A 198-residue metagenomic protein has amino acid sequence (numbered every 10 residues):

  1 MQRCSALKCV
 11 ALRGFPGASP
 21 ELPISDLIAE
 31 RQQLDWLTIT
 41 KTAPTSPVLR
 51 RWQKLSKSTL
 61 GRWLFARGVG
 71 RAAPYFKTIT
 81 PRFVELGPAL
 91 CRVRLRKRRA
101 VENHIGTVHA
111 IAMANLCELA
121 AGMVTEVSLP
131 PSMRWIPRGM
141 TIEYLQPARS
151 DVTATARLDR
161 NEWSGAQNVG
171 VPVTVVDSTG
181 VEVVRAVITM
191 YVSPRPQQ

Functional and structural regions predicted by a protein language model:
L27-T59, A148-R149, D159-Q198: HotDog/MaoC-like acyl-thioester-processing domains
K77-F83, P137-Y144, G170: Short structured motifs
T78-V108: Catalytic strand-loop segment that frames the active site of acyl-thioester-processing enzymes
R96-V127: A short mixed-secondary-structure module that forms the rim of ligand-binding clefts
M123-D159: Hydrophobic beta-strand-centered segment that forms part of the acyl-chain substrate-binding groove
